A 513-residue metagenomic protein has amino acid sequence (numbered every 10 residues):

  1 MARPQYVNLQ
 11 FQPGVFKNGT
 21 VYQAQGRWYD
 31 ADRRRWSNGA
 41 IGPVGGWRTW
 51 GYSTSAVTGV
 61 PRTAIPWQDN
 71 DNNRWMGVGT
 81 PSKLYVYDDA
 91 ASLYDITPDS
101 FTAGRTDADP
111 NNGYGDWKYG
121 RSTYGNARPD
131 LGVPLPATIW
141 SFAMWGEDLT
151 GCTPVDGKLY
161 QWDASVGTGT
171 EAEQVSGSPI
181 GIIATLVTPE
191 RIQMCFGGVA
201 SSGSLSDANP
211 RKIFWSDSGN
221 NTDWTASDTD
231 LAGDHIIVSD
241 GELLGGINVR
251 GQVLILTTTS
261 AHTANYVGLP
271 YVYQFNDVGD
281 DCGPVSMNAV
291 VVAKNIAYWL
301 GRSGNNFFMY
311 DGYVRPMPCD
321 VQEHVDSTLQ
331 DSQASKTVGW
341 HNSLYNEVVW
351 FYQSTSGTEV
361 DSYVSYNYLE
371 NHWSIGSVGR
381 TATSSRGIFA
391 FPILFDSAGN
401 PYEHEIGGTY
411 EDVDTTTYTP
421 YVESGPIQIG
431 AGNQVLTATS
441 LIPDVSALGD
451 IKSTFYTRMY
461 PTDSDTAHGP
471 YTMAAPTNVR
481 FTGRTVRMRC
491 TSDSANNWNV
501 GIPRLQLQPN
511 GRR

Functional and structural regions predicted by a protein language model:
M1-P98, N112-A127, L131-P134, T138-G146 (+3 more regions): Beta-sheet repeat architectures centered on beta-propellers
T49-S55, G125-D130, T170-V175, D230-I236 (+1 more regions): A short beta-strand motif characteristic of beta-propeller blades
S92-D95, V166-A172, T222-D228, L269-F275 (+3 more regions): Beta-strand initiation motifs
L135, A164-T188: Asp-box/WD-like beta-propeller blade repeats and closely related beta-sheet repeat scaffolds
M144-E173: Hydrophobic or amphipathic alpha-helical targeting/insertion segments
T185-R211: Solenoidal tandem-repeat scaffolds enriched in leucines and small polar residues
N209-N220, Y363-Y368: Beta-propeller blade signature
V253-D281: Surface-exposed extracellular loop regions of Gram-negative outer-membrane beta-barrel proteins
